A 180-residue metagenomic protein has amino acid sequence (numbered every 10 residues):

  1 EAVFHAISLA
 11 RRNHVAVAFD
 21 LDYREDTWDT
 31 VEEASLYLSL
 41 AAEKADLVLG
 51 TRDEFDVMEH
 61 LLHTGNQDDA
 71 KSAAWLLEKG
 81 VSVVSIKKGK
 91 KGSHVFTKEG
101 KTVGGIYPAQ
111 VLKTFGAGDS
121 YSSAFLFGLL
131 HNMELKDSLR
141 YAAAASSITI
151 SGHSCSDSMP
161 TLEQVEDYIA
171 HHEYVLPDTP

Functional and structural regions predicted by a protein language model:
E1-K71, K91-G92: Conserved beta-alpha-beta core of the PfkB/ribokinase-like small-molecule kinase fold
S8-R12, H60-P180: Conserved phosphate-binding/catalytic region of the ribokinase-like
